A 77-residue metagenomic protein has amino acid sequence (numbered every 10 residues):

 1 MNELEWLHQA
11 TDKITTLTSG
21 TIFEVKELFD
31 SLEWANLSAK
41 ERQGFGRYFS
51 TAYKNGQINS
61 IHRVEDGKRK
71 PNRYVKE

Functional and structural regions predicted by a protein language model:
N2-I22, A35, K54: Positively charged, polyanion-binding regions of nucleic-acid-associated proteins
L7, F45-R47: Well-ordered, non-membrane alpha-helical segments in soluble/globular domains
L17, Q43, R63-V64: Generic detector of intrinsically disordered, low-complexity, polar/charged segments
E27, E33, R47, T51-E77: Charged low-complexity interaction tracts in eukaryotic proteins
D30-R42: Short helix-coil junctions and helix-kink-helix linkers
